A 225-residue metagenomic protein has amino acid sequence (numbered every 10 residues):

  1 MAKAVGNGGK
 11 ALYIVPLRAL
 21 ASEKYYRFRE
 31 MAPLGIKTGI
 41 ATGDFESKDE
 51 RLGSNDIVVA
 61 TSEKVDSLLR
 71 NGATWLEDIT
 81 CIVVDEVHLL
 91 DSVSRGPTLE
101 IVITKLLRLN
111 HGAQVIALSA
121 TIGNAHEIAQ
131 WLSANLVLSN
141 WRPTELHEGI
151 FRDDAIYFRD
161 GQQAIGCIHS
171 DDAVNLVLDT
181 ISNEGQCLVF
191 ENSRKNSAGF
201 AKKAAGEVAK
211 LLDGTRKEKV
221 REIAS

Functional and structural regions predicted by a protein language model:
M1-G9, R29-E30, T104-L107: Walker A/P-loop NTP-binding motif
G6-G9, L34-G35, R51-N55, W75-T80 (+2 more regions): Short loop/turn elements that form and flank the Walker-type P-loop nucleotide-binding site in RecA-like NTPase cores
G9-S67: Conserved nucleic-acid-binding Ia/Ib motif block in the N-terminal RecA-like helicase ATPase lobe
Y13, S22-Y25, R29-G39, N196-S225: Conserved C-terminal RecA-like helicase domain
R18, H88-G96, Q163-C167: Flexible beta-alpha connector loops of hexameric P-loop NTPases
L20, S67, L89-L90, N124 (+1 more regions): Residues immediately C-terminal
V58, S62-D66, N71-A117: SF2 helicase catalytic motif II
T104-L107, G112-V208: Conserved interdomain linker/interface between the two RecA-like ATPase lobes of SF2 helicase motors
